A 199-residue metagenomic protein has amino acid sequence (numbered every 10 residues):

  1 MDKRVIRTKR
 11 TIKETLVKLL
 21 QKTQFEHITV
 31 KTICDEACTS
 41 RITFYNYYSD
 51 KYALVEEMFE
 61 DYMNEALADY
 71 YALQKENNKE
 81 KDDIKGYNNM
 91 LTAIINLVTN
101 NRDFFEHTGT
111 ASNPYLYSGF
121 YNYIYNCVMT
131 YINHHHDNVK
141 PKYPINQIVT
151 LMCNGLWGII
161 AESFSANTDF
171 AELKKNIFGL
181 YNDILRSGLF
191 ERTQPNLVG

Functional and structural regions predicted by a protein language model:
R4-T11, P144: N-terminal positioning helix adjacent to the helix-turn-helix/winged-helix DNA-binding module
T8, I12-L20, I124, V128: Short hydrophobic clusters on alpha-helical segments that form packing/core surfaces in small helical domains
L19-A53, D61: Helix-turn-helix
T29-V30, M58-Y71: Short, basic, alpha-helical segments at the C-terminal edge of helix-turn-helix-like DNA-binding modules
Y71-N101: Hydrophobic alpha-helical connector segments
T92-Y121, A161: Amphipathic alpha-helical segments used for helix-helix packing
S112-N138, N146-N154: Amphipathic alpha-helical packing segments from all-alpha helical-bundle domains
N133, N154, E162-G199: C-terminal peripheral helix-coil segments that are non-catalytic and often amphipathic
